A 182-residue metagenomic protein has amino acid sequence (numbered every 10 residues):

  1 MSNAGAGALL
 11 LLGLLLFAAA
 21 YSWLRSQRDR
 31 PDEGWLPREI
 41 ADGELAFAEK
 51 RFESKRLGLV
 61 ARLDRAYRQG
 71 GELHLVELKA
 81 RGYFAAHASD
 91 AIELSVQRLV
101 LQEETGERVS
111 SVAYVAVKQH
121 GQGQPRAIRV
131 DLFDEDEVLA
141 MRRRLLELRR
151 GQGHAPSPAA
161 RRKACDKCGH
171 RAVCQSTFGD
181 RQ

Functional and structural regions predicted by a protein language model:
M1-G34: N-terminal signal-anchor transmembrane alpha helix of single-pass membrane proteins, serving as the membrane-anchoring
L16, Q27, R144-A160: Hydrophobic transmembrane alpha-helix bundles
W23-H74: N-terminal topogenic membrane-targeting module
S26-R28, Q119, Q175: Short linear sequence elements within intrinsically disordered, low-complexity coil regions
P31, L45, E49-R51, L99 (+3 more regions): Residue-level detector of functional hotspots within protein domains
E49, L57, P125-A127, R162 (+1 more regions): Generic secondary-structure boundary/loop-capping signal
K55-R149: Nucleic-acid nuclease catalytic cores
Q152-Q182: Cysteine-cluster motifs in flexible loop/terminal segments that predominantly coordinate metals
